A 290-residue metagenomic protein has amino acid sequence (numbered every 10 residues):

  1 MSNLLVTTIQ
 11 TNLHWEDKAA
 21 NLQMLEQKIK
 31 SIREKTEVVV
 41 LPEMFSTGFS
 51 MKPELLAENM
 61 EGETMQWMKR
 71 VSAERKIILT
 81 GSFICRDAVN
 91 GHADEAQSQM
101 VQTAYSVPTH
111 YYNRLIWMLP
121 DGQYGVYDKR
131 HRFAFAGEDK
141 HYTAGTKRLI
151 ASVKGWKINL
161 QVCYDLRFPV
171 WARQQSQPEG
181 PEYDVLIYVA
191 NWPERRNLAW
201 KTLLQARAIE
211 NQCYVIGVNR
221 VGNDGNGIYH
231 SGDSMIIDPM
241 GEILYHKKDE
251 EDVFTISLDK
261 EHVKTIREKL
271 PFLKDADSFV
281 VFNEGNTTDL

Functional and structural regions predicted by a protein language model:
S2-T8: Extreme N-terminal starter segment of soluble prokaryotic enzymes
T7, I116-M118, G125, M235 (+1 more regions): Conserved hydrophobic/aromatic positions in well-ordered beta-strands
Q10-W15: Short polar catalytic/cofactor-binding loops
K18, E26-P120, G125, P193-A206: Cys-nucleophile CN-hydrolase/nitrilase-fold catalytic domain and related Cys-dependent amidase chemistry that acts on
V39-V40, K157-V162, I187-Y188, I216: Short hydrophobic-aromatic micro-motifs
E58, R70, V89-N90, Q99-P178 (+3 more regions): Active-site catalytic loop in hydrolytic enzyme cores
G62-T80, L166-V253: CN hydrolase (nitrilase-like) catalytic-core segments centered on the catalytic cysteine and neighboring Lys/Glu
I150, R220-L290: C-terminal beta-strand edge segments of enzyme domains
